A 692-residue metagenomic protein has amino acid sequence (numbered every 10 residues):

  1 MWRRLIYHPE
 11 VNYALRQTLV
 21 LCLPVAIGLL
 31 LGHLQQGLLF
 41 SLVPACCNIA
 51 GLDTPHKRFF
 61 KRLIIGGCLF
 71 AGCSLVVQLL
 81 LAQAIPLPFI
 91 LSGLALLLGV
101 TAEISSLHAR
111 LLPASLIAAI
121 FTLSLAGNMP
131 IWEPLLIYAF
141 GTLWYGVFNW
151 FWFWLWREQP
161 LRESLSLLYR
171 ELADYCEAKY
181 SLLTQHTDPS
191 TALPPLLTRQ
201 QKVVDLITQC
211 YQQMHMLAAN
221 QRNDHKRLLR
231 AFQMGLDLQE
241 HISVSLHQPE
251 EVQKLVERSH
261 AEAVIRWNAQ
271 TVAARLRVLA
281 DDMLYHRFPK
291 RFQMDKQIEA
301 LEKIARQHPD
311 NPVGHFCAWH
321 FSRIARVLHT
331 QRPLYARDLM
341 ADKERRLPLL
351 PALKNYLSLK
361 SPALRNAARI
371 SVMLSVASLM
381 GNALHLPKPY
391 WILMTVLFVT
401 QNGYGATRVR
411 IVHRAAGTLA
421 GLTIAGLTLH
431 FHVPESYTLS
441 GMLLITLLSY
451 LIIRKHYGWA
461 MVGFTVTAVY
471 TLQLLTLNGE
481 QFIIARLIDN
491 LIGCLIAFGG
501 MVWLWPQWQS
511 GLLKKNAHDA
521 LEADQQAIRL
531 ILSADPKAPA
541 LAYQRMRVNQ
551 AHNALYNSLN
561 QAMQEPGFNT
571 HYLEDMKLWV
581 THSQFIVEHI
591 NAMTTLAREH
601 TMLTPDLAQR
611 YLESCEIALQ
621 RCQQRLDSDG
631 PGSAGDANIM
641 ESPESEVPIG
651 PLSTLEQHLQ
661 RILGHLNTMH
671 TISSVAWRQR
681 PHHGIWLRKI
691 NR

Functional and structural regions predicted by a protein language model:
M1-L15, C22, A26, L30 (+8 more regions): Long, hydrophobic alpha-helical segments that serve as membrane-spanning/inserting helices
L23-L31, C47-N48, G72-L80, L97-A102 (+12 more regions): Alpha-helical membrane-inserting segments
I27-L42, V76-G93, P134-F140, M380 (+3 more regions): Structural signature of hydrophobic alpha-helical transmembrane segments
L31-G32, R346-L447, V466: Core alpha-helical transmembrane segments of integral membrane proteins
A45-K57, L98-L107, V399-T407, I445-I453: C-terminal ends of transmembrane helices
F59-C68, I90, H108-I117, I137 (+2 more regions): Cytoplasmic-side transmembrane-helix entry/capping segments in multi-pass membrane proteins
R110-P134, V469-R486: Transmembrane helix-loop junctions at the membrane interface of multipass transporters and ion channels
H430-H571, K577-V580: Generic detector of multi-pass transmembrane helix bundles and their immediately adjacent loops in polytopic membrane
